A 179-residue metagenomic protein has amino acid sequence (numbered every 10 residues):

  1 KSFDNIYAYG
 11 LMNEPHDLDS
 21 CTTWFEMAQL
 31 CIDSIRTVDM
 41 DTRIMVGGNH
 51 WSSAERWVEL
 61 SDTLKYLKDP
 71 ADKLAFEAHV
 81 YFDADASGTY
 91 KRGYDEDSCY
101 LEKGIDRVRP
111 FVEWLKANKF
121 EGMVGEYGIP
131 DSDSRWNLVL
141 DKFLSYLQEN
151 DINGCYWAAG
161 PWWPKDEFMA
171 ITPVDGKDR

Functional and structural regions predicted by a protein language model:
F3-A8, M12-I152, A170-D178: Extracellular glycoside hydrolase catalytic/binding regions
G48-H50, W157-P164: Short, solvent-exposed turn/loop segments enriched in Gly/Ser/Thr/Pro and often Arg
D133, P164-K165: Short secondary-structure boundary/hinge segments and terminal tails
